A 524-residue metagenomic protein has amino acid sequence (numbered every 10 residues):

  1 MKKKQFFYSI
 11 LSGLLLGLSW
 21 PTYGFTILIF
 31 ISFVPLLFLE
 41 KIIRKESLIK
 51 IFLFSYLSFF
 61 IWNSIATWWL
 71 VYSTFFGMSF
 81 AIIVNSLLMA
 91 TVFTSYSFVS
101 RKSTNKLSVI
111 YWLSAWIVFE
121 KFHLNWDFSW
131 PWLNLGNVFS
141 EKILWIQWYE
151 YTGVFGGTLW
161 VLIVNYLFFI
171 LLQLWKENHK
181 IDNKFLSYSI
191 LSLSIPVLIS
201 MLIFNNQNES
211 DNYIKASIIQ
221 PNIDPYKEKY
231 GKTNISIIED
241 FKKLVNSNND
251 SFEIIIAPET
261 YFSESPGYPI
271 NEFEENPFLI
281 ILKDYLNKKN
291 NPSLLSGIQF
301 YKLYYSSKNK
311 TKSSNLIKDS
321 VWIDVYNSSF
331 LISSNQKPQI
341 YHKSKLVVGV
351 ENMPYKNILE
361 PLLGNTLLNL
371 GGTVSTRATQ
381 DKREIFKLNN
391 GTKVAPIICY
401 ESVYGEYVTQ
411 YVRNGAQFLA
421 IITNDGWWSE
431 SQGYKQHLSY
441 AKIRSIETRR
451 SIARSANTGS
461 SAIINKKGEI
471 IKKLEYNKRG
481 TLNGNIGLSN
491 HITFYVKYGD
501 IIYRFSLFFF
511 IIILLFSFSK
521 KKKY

Functional and structural regions predicted by a protein language model:
M1, L331-S333, I385-K387, I463 (+1 more regions): Short, well-ordered beta-strand micro-motif
M1-F204, E430, A441, A456 (+2 more regions): Membrane-embedded alpha-helical bundles of multi-pass enzymes that act on lipidic or dolichyl-linked glycan substrates
K4, S192-N249, N424, S429-H437 (+3 more regions): Non-cytosolic juxtamembrane linkers/loops that tether extracellular or periplasmic domains to nearby transmembrane
W20-L37, W62, Q220-P221, F252-P269 (+2 more regions): Short, conserved active-site loops that position catalytic residues or coordinate cofactors/metal ions across diverse
T22, I143, D211, K289 (+5 more regions): A generic fold-level signal
Y72, F122-V154, L316-Y400, G405: Active-site catalytic loop in hydrolytic enzyme cores
N85, L113-S114, I254, T260-F262 (+4 more regions): CN hydrolase (nitrilase-like) catalytic-core segments centered on the catalytic cysteine and neighboring Lys/Glu
L202-G349, I385-T392, P396, Y400: Soluble catalytic regions of membrane-associated enzymes that act on cell-envelope and secretory-pathway components
